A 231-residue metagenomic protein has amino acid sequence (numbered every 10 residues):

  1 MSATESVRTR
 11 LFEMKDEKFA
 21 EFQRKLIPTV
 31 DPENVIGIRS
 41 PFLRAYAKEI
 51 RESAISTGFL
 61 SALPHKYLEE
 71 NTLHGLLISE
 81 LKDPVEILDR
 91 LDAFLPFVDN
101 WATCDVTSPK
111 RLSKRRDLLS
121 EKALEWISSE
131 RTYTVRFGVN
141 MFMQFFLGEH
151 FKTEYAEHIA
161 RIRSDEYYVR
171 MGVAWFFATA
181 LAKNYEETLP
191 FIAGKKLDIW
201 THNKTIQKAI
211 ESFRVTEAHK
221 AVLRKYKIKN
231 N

Functional and structural regions predicted by a protein language model:
M1-N231: Alpha-helical scaffold domains
